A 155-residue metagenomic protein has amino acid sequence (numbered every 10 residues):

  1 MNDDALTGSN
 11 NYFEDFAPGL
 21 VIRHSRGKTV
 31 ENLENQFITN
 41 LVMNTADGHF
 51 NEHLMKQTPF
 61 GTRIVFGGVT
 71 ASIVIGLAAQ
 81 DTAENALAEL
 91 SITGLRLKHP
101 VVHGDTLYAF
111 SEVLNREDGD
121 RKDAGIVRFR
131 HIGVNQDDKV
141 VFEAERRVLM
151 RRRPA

Functional and structural regions predicted by a protein language model:
M1-D3, T7-A17, L97, V101-T106 (+1 more regions): HotDog/MaoC-like acyl-thioester-processing domains
M1-S91, R153-A155: Hot-dog-fold acyl-thioester-processing enzymes
I92-R96: Short, glycine/charge-rich beta-strand/loop segments that flank catalytic centers and engage negatively charged groups
